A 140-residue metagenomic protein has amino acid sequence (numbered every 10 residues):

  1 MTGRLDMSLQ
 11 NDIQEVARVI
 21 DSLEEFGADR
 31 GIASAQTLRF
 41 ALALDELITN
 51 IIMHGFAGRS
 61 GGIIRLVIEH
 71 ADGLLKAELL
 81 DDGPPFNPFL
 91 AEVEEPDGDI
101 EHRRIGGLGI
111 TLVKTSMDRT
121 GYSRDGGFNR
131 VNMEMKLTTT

Functional and structural regions predicted by a protein language model:
M1-S8, K114-T140: Flexible, glycine-/charge-rich segments associated with ATP-binding catalytic modules
T2-S34: Helix-loop-beta hinge of the Bergerat
L23-D45, H102-R104: Conserved short strand/loop->alpha-helix "switch" segment adjacent to the catalytic nucleotide/phosphoryl-transfer site
I51-F56: Short helix-loop "hinge" at the ATP-lid/N-box region of the Bergerat-fold HATPase_c
G62-E69: A conserved short beta-strand within the histidine kinase catalytic ATPase domain
E69-A77: Short beta-strand-loop-beta element adjacent to the nucleotide/active-site pocket used for signaling
A77-I105: Glycine-rich/acidic phosphate-handling loop/turn and adjacent ATP-lid/helix of nucleotide-binding kinase/ATPase domains
H102-M117: Glycine-rich phosphate-binding loop
